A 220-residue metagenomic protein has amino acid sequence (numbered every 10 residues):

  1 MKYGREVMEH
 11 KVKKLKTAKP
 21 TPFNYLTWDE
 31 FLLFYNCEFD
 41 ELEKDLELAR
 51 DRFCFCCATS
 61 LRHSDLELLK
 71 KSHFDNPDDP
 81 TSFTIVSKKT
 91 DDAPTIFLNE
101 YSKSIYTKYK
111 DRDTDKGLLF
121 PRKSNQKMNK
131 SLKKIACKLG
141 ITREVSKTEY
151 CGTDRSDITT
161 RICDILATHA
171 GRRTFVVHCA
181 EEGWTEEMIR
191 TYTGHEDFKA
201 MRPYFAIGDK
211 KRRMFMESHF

Functional and structural regions predicted by a protein language model:
M1-H10, S64, K133-I135: N-terminal DNA-binding recognition helix of tyrosine site-specific recombinases/integrases
A18-E47: Long, amphipathic, Lys/Arg-enriched alpha-helical "connector/arm" segment
F39-C54, D75, K88-T90, S124 (+3 more regions): Conserved catalytic core of the tyrosine transesterase superfamily
E41-E43, D113-L118, K133-T191: Short, basic (Lys/Arg/His-rich) helix/loop patches that form interaction surfaces in the mid-to-C-terminal regions
E47-S64, V177-H178: Short pre-functional
L68-K108: Conserved tyrosine-mediated DNA breakage-rejoining catalytic core shared by Y-recombinases
H73-P80, I165, E181-Y204: Short, polar N-cap/turn motifs at the start of nucleic acid-interacting alpha helices
D91, T193-S218: Catalytic-site neighborhood detector that most strongly recognizes the C-terminal catalytic loop/helix of tyrosine
